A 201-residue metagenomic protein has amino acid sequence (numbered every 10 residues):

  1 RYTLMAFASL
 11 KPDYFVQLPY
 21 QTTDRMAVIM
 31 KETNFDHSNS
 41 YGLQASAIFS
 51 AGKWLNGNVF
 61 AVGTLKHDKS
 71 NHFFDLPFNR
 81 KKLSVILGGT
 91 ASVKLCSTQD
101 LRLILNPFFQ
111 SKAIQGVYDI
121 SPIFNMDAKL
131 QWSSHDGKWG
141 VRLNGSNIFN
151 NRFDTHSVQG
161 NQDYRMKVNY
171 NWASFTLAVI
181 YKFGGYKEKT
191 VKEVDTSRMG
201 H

Functional and structural regions predicted by a protein language model:
R1, S38-Y41, F74-K82, M126-W132: Short charge-dense sequence patches
R1-F60, I86-G88: Outer membrane beta-barrel strand-and-loop segments of large Gram-negative receptors, especially TonB-dependent
A6, Y14-T23, V28, T64 (+4 more regions): Outer-membrane beta-barrel translocator domains and adjoining extracellular loop/strand segments of Gram-negative
F7, F60-T64, N106-Q110: Histidine- and/or cysteine-centered catalytic micro-motif in compact active-site loops
E32-N34, S46, F78, V117 (+1 more regions): A general structural-boundary detector
F49-K53, G63-L65, L95, F109: Beta-strand elements of well-folded, non-transmembrane domains
R80-H201: Conserved C-terminal beta-signal and adjacent last beta-strands/turns of outer-membrane beta-barrel proteins
